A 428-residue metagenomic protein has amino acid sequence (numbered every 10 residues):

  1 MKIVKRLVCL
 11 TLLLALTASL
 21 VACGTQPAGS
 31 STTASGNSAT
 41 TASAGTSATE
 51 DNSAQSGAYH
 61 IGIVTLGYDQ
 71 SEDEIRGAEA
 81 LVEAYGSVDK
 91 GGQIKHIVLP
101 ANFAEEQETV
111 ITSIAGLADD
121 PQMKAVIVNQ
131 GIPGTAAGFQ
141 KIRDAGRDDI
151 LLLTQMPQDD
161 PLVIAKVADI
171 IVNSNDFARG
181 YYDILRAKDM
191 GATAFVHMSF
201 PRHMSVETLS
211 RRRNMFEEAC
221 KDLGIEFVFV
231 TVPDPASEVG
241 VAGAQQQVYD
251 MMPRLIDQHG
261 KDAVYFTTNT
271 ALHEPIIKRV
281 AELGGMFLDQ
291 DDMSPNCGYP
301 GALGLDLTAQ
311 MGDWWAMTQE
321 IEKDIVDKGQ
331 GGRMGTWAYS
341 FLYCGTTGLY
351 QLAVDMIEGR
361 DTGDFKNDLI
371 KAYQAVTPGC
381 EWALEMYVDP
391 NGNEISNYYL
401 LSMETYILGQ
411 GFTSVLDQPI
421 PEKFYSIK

Functional and structural regions predicted by a protein language model:
V21-A42: Bacterial lipoprotein signal-peptidase II cleavage site
S56-I111, I127-P133: Extracytoplasmic "Venus flytrap"
G62-T65, D120-I132, D149-Q155, V196-M198 (+4 more regions): Periplasmic-binding protein-like
A78, D176-F229, A353, Y373-Q374: An alpha-beta-alpha
I142-S174: Flexible loop/hinge segments that line or gate small-molecule binding clefts
D169-V196, Q247-D250, M317-E322, S340-E358: Hydrophobic alpha-helical segments within soluble ligand-binding/sensing domains
F216-F227, E274-E358: Extracellular/periplasmic periplasmic-binding protein-like sensory domains
T318-K428: Hinge/cleft segment of the Venus flytrap/periplasmic-binding protein
